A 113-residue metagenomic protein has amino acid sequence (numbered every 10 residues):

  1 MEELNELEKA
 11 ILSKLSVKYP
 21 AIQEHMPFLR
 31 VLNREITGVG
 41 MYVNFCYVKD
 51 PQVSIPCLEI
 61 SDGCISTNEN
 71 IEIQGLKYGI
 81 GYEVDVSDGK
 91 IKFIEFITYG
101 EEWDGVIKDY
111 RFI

Functional and structural regions predicted by a protein language model:
M1-C64, N70, V106-I113: N-terminal domain-onset segments
I73-I113: Short, compact, well-ordered microdomains
